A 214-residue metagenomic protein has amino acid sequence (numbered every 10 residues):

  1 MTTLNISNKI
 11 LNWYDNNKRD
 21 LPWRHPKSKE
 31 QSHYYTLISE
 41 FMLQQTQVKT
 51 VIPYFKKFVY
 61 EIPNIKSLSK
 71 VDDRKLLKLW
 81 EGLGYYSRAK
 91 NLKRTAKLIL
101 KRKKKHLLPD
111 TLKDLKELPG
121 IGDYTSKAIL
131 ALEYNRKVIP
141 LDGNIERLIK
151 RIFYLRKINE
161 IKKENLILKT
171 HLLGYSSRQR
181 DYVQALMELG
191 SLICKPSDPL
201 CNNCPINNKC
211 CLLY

Functional and structural regions predicted by a protein language model:
L4, W13, N17-L213: Catalytic cores of DNA base-excision repair glycosylases
I10: Non-catalytic nucleic-acid substrate-recognition regions in nucleic-acid-modifying enzymes
